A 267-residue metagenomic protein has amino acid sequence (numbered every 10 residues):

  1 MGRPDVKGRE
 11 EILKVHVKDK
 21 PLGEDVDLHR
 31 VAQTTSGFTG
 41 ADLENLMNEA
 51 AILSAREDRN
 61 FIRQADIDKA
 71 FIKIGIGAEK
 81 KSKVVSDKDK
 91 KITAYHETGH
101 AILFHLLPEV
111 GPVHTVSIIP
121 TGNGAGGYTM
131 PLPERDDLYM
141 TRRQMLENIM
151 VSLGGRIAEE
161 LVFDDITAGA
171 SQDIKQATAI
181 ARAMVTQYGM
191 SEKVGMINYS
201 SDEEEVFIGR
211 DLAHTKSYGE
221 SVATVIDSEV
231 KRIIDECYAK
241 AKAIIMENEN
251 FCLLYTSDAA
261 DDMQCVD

Functional and structural regions predicted by a protein language model:
G2-D66, G77, S152-R156, E160: Conserved C-terminal "switch" segment of AAA+ ATPases
E11-K14, K18, Q33, N48 (+7 more regions): Generic alpha-helical structural context detector
K18-L22, K73-I76, K80, F104 (+3 more regions): Conserved helix-loop functional segments at active or binding sites
G37, A94-Y95, A260: Alpha-helical architecture
A41, T98, M263-Q264: Alpha-helical hydrophobic packing sites
S54-D66, K73-K91, G189-M196: C-terminal helical "lid" subdomain and adjoining coupling/linker elements of P-loop NTPases
I92-A94, A101-S257: Soluble catalytic regions of large protease machineries
Y255-D267: Single conserved hydrophobic/aromatic residue that forms the stacking wall/gate of nucleotide- or nucleobase-binding
